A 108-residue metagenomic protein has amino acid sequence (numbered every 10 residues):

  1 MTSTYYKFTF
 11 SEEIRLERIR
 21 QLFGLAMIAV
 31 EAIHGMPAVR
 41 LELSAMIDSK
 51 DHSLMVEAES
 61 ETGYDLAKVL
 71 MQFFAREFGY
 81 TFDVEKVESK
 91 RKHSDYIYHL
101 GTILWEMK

Functional and structural regions predicted by a protein language model:
M1-K108: Long, contiguous binding/interaction regions
